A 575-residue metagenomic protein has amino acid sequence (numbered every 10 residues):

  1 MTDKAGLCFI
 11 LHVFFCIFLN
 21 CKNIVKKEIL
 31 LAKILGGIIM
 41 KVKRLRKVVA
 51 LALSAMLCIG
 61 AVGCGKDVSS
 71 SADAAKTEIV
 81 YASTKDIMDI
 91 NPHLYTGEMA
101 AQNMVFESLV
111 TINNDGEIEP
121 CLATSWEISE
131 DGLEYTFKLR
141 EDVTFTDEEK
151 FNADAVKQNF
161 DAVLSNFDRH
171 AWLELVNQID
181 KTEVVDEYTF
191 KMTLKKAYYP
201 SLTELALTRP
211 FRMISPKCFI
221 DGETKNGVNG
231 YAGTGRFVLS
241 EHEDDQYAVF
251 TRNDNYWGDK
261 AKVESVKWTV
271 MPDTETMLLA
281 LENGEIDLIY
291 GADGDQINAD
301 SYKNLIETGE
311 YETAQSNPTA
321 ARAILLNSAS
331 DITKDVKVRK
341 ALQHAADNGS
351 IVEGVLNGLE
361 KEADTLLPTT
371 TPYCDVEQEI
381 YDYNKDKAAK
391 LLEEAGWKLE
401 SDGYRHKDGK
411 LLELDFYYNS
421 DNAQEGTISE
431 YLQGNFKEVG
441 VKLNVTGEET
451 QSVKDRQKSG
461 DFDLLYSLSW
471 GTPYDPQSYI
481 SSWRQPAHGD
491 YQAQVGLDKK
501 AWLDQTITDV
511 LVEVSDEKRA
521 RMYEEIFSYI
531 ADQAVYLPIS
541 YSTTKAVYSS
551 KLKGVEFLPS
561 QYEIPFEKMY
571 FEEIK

Functional and structural regions predicted by a protein language model:
A82-E130, Q158-D161, A232, S560: N-terminal lobe/hinge region of extracytoplasmic solute-binding protein
S83-A100, L122, E149, S201-P210 (+2 more regions): A structural "hinge/loop" feature
N114-E117, L207-A261, S265, K385-D386 (+2 more regions): Gly/Pro-rich hinge or "lid" segments in bacterial periplasmic/extracellular proteins
T124-R169, K191, I332-K334: Aromatic- and charge-enriched surface segment that lines or borders ligand/interaction sites
L173-C218: Surface-exposed binding/hinge segments that line and control ligand-binding clefts or catalytic entry sites
T182-E183, S240-V249, K267-S330, A341 (+2 more regions): Extracellular/periplasmic solute-recognition and catalytic clefts
E243, Q343-V376, Q424-Q433, R456-K575: Detector for C-terminal structural segments
E362-S401, S420-E425: Structural transition elements
